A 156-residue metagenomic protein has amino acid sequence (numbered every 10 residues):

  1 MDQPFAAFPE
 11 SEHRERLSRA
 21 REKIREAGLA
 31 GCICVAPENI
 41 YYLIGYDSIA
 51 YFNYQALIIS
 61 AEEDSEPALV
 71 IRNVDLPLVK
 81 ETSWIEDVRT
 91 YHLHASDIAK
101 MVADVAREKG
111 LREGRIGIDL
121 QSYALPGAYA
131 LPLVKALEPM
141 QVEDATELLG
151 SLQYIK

Functional and structural regions predicted by a protein language model:
M1-E62: Terminal domain-start leader segments
D2, K23, A61, S96-K156: Flexible, acidic/His-enriched mid-domain "rim/lid" segments that flank
A30, E86, G114: Conserved acidic residues
P37, R72-N73, I118-Y123: Structural motif
Y41-I44, A50-F52, S65-A68, L76-K80 (+1 more regions): Short active-site-adjacent helix-start/loop capping segments
S48-A50, I85-E86, P132-K135: Short, solvent-exposed amphipathic alpha-helical segments in soluble enzyme and RNA/protein-processing domains
A56-A61, P67-R72, G117-I118: Short internal beta-strands
E66-A95: Compact, glycine/acidic-enriched structural inserts
